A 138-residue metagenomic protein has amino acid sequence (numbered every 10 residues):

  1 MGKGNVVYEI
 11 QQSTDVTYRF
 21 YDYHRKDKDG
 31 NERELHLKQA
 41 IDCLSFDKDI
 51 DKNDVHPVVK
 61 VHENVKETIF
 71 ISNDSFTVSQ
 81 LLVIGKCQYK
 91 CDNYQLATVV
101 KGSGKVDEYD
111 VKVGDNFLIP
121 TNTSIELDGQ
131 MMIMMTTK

Functional and structural regions predicted by a protein language model:
M1-T17, T121-K138: Ligand-binding loop in jelly-roll beta-barrel domains
G4, Q80-Y109, V113: Glycine- and acidic-residue-biased ligand/ion/polar-headgroup-sensing regions
Y18-K86, C91: C-terminal amphipathic alpha-helical segment
R19, R25-K28, Y94-V99, G129 (+1 more regions): Generic alpha-helical propensity signal that fires on short helical segments and nearby coil/disordered stretches
R33-H36, G104-V106, T123-I125: Glycine-rich loops and low-complexity Gly/Arg-rich segments that provide flexible linkers or classic glycine-based
V65-K66, N73-V78, N93-Y94, K101 (+3 more regions): Active-site lining segments that contact anionic ligands and/or coordinate catalytic metals
